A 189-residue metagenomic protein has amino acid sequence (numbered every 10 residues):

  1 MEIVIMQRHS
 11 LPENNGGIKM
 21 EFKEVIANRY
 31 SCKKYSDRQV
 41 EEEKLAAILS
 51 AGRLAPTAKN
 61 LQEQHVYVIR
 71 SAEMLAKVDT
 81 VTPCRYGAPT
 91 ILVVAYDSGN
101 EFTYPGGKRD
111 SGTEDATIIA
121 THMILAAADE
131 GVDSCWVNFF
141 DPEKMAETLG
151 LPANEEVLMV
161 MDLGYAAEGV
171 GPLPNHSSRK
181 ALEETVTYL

Functional and structural regions predicted by a protein language model:
E2-L189: Acidic, surface-exposed loops and disordered segments
